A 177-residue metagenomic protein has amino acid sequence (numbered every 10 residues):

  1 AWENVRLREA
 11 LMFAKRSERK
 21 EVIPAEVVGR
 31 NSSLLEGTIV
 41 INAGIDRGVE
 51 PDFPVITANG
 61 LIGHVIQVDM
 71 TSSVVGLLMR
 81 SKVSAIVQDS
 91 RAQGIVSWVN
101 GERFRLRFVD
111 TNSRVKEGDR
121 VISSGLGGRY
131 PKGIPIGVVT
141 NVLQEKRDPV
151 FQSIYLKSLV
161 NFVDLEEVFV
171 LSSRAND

Functional and structural regions predicted by a protein language model:
R6-D177: A secondary-structure micro-motif
